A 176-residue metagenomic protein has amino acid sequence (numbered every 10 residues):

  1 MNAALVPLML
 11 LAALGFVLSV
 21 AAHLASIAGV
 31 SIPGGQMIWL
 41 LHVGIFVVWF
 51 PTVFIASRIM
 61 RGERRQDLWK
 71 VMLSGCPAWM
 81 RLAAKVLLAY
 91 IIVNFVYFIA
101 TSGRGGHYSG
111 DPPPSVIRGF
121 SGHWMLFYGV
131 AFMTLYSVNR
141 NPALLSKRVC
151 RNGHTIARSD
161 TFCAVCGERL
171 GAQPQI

Functional and structural regions predicted by a protein language model:
M1-E63: N-terminal first transmembrane alpha-helix
F16-H23, L88-S102: C-terminal TM-helix exit segments that contain a strictly Trp-centered aromatic cap at the helix terminus
I27-M37, V93-G122: Interfacial non-cytosolic loop connecting adjacent transmembrane helices
A56-K70, S102-G106, F127-G153: Cytosolic juxtamembrane helix at the C-terminal end of the final transmembrane segment
M60-A89: Loop-to-transmembrane helix junctions at the membrane interface
C150, C163-C166: Short cysteine-rich clusters marking metal-coordination/redox-active sites
H154-A157, L170: Cys/His-rich microdomains that often coordinate metals
G167-I176: Short Cys/His-rich micro-motifs in 6-15 aa windows
